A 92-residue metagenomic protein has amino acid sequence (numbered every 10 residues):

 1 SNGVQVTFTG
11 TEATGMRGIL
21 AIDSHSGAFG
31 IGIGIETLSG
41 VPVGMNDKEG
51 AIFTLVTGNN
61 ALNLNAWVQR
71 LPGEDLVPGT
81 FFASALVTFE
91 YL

Functional and structural regions predicted by a protein language model:
S1-L92: Mature extracellular/passenger domains of Gram-negative fimbrial/pilin and adhesin proteins
